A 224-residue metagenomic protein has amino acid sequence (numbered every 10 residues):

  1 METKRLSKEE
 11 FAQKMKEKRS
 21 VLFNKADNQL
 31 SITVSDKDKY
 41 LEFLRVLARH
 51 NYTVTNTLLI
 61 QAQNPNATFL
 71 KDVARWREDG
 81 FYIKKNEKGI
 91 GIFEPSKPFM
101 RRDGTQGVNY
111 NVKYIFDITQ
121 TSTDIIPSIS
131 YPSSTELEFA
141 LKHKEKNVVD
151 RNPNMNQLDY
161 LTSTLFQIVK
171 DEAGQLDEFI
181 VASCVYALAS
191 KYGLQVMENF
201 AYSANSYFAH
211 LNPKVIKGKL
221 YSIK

Functional and structural regions predicted by a protein language model:
M1-K224: N-terminal accessory/interface modules of nucleic-acid-binding and processing proteins
